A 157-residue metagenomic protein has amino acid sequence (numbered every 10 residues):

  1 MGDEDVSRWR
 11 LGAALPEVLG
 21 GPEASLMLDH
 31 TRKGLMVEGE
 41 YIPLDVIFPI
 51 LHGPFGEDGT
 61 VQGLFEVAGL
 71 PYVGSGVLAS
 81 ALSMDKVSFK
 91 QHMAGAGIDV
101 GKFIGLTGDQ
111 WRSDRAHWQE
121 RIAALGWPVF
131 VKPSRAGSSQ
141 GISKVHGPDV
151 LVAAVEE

Functional and structural regions predicted by a protein language model:
M1, T60, L64-F65, H146-E157: Amphipathic repeat-derived elements
M1-L78, L82-G95, G105-E120: ATP-binding N-terminal substructure of ATP-dependent carboxylate-amine bond-forming enzymes
L70, I98, W127: Short glycine/serine/threonine/alanine-rich loop segments
V100-G105, P128-E156: Glycine-rich phosphate-binding loop of ATP-grasp-fold ATP-dependent ligases
W118-V131: Acidic/histidine-enriched active-site and ligand-binding environments that engage anionic O-linkages
